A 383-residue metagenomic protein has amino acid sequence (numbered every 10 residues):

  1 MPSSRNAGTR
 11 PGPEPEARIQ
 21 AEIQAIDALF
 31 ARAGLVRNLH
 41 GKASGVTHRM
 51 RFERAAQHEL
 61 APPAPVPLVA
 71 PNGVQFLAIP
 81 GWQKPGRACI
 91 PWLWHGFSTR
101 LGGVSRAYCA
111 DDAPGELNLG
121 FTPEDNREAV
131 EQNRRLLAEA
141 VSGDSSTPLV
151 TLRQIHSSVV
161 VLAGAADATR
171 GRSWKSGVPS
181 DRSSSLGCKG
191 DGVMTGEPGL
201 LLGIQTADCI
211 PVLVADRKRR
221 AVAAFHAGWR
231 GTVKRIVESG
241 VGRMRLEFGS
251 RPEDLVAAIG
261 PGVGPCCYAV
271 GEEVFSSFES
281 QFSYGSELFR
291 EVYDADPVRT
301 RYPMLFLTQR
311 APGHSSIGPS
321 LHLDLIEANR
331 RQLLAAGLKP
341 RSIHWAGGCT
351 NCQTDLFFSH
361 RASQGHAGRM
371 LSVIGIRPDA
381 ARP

Functional and structural regions predicted by a protein language model:
P2-R5, I19-P383: Active-site microenvironment for binding and transforming phosphate-containing groups
G8-A17: N-terminal, intrinsically disordered, basic low-complexity segments enriched in Arg/Pro/Ser/Thr
